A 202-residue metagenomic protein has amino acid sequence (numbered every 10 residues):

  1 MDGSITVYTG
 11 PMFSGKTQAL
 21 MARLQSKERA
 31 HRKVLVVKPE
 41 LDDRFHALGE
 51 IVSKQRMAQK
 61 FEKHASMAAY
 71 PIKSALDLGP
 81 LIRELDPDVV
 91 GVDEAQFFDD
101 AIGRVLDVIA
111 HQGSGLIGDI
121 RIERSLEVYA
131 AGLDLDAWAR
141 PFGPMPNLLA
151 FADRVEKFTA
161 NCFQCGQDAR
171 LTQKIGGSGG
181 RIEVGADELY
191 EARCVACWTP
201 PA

Functional and structural regions predicted by a protein language model:
M1-L81, D136-N147, K157-A160, T172 (+1 more regions): Conserved P-loop
V7, V89-G91, Y129: Structural motif
P11-K16, G91-F98: Short, glycine-rich nucleotide/cofactor-binding loops
A68-G91, D99-G103: Conserved RecA-like ASCE ATPase "motif II neighborhood" in helicase/translocase motors
E94-L106, A139-F142: Conserved ATPase-coupling elements of RecA-like P-loop NTPase cores
I109-G143: Sensor-1/coupling segment of RecA-like P-loop NTPase cores
A152: Short basic (Lys/Arg) and small-residue
Q164-Q167, A196: Short, cysteine/histidine-rich loop/knuckle motifs that typically chelate Zn2+
